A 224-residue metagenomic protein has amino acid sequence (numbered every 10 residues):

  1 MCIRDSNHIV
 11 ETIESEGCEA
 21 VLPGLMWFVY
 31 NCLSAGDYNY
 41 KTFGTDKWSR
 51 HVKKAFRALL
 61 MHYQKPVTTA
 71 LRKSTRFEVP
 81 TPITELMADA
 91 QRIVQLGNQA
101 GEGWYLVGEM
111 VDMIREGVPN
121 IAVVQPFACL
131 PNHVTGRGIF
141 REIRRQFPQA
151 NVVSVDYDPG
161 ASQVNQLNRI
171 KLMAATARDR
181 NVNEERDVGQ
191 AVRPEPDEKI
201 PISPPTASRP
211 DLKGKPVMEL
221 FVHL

Functional and structural regions predicted by a protein language model:
R4-L224: An N-terminal assembly and electron-transfer interface module characteristic of large anaerobic redox and radical
